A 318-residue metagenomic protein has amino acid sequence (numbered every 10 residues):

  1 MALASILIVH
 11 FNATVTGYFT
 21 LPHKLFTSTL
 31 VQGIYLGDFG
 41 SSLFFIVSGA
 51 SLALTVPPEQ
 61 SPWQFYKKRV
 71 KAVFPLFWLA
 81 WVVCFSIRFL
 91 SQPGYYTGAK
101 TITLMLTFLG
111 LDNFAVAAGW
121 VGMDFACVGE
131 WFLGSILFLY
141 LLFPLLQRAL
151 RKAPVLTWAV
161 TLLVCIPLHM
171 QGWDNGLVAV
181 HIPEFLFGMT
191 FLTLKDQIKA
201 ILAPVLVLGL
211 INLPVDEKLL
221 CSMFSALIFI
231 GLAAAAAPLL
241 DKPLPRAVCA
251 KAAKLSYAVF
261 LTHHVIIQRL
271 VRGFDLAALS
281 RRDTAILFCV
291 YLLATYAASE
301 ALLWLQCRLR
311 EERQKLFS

Functional and structural regions predicted by a protein language model:
M1, F39-V47, F132-I136, Y140 (+4 more regions): Alpha-helical transmembrane segments of multi-pass membrane proteins
M1-P57, V73-W81, Y296, E300: Functionally critical transmembrane alpha-helices in membrane proteins and complexes, commonly lining
K24-Q32, A72-S135, S225-A233: Membrane-interface helix-loop-helix regions
L52-Q60, F89-L90, P144-R151, M189-Q197 (+4 more regions): Structural signal for the C-terminal ends of transmembrane alpha-helices and the immediately following loop
L52-V70, E311: Membrane-helix interface linkers and caps
L137-L162, M189-P204, L279: Solvent-exposed interhelical
P167-K254, A258, H264-Y291: Alpha-helical transmembrane segments and terminal signal-anchor/GPI-anchor hydrophobic tails, characterized by long
Q306-S318: Membrane-proximal cytoplasmic C-terminal regulatory module of class A 7TM GPCRs
